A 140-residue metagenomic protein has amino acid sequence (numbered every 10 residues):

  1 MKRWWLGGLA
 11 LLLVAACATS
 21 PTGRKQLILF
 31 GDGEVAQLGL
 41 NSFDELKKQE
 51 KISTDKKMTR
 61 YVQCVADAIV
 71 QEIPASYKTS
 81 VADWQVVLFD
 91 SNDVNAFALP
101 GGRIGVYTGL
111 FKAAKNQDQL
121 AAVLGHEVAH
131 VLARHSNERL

Functional and structural regions predicted by a protein language model:
M1-G8: Bacterial N-terminal signal peptides that target proteins for export
G8-L9, L88: Short, isolated positions within intrinsically disordered regulatory regions of eukaryotic proteins
A10-L11, Q26: Polar low-complexity intrinsically disordered regions enriched in Ser/Thr and small residues
L13-A16: C-terminal motif of bacterial Sec signal peptides marking the signal peptidase cleavage site
A18-L140: Peri-catalytic and regulatory segments of divalent metal-dependent proteins
